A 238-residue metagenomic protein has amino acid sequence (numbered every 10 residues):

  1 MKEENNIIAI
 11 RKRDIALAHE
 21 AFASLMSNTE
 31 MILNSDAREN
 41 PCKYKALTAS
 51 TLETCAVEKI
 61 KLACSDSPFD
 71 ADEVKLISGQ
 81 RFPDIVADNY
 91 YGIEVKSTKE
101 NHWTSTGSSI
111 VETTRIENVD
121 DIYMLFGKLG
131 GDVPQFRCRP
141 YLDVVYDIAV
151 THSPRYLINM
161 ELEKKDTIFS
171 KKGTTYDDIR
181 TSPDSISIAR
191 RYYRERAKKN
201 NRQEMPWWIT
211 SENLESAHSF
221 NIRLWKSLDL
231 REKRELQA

Functional and structural regions predicted by a protein language model:
M1-S67, D72: Interdomain/boundary linker segments immediately adjacent to catalytic/signaling cores
K59, Y90, E100, E235-A238: A ubiquitous, low-specificity "background" feature that marks scattered single residues across proteins without
D72-V86: Active-site metal-binding core of divalent-cation-utilizing nuclease and nuclease-like domains
F82, Y90, V119-Y123: Extracellular structured ligand-interaction cores
I85-A87, Y91-K99: Conserved catalytic cores of phosphodiester-cleaving nucleases, focusing on short active-site segments
K99-V150: Catalytic cores of nucleic-acid endonucleases
C138-A238: Long, charge-rich C-terminal accessory regions
